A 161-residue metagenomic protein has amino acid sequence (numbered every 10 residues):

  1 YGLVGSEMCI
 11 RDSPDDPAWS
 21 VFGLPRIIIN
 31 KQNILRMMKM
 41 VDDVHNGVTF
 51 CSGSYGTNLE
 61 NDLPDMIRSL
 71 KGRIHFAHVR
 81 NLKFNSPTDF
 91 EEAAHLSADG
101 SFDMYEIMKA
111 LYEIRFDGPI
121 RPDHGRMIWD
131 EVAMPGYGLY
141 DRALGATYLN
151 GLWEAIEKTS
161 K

Functional and structural regions predicted by a protein language model:
Y1-G5, C9: Single conserved hydrophobic/aromatic residue that forms the stacking wall/gate of nucleotide- or nucleobase-binding
S6, W19-K161: Histidine-acidic metal/acid-base catalytic patches
D16: Short, flexible active-site-adjacent loop segments at beta-strand->alpha-helix junctions, enriched in small/polar
